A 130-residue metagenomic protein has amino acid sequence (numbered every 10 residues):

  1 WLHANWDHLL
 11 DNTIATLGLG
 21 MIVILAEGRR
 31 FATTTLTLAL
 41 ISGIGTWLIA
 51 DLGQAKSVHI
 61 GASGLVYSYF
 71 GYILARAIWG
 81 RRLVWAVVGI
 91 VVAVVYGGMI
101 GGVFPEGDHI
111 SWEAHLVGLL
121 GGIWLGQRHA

Functional and structural regions predicted by a protein language model:
W1-A130: A detector for small-residue-rich transmembrane helices and their helix-helix packing motifs
